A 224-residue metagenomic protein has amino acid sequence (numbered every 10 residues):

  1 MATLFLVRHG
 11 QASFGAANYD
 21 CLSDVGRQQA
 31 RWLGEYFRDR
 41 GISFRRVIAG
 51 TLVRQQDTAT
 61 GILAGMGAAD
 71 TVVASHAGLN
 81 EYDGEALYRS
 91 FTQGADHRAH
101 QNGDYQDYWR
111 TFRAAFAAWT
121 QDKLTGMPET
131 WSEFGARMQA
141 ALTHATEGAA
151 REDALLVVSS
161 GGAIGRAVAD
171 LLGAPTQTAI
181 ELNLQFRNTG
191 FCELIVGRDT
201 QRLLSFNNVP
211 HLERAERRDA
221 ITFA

Functional and structural regions predicted by a protein language model:
A2, A68, A74, N80-G103 (+4 more regions): Acidic, low-complexity terminal tails and accessory targeting/binding regions of phosphate-metabolizing enzymes
T3-F5, G10-I62, T130-M138: Loop-to-helix element that buttresses phosphate recognition and phosphoryl-transfer chemistry
G10, G161, N207-V209: Active-site metal-binding loops of divalent metal-dependent hydrolases
G34-R110: Phosphate-coordination/substrate-recognition cap region in phosphate-metabolizing enzymes
Y36-D39, G61, G65, H144 (+2 more regions): Active-site catalytic microenvironments for nucleophilic, acid-base chemistry
T51-L52, G78, L155-G162: Short, well-ordered beta-to-alpha junction loops that form the rim of enzyme active sites and present histidine/acidic
A99-E133: Short glycine/proline- and acidic residue-enriched helix-loop micro-motifs that form flexible lids or anion-recognition
T130, F134-G148, L155-G161: GST-like fold's C-terminal all-alpha helical module
